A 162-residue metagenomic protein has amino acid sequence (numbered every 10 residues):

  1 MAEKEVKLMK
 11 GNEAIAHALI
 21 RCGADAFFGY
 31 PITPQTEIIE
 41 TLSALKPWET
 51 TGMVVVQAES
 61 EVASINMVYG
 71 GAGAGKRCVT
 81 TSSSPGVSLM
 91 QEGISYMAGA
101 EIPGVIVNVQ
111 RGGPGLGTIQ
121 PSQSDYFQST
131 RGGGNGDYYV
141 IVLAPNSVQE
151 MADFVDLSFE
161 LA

Functional and structural regions predicted by a protein language model:
M1-G132, Y139, S147, D156: Thiamine diphosphate
P145-A162: Internal gly/pro-rich beta-alpha loop/helix module that stabilizes soluble enzyme cofactors or their anionic handles
